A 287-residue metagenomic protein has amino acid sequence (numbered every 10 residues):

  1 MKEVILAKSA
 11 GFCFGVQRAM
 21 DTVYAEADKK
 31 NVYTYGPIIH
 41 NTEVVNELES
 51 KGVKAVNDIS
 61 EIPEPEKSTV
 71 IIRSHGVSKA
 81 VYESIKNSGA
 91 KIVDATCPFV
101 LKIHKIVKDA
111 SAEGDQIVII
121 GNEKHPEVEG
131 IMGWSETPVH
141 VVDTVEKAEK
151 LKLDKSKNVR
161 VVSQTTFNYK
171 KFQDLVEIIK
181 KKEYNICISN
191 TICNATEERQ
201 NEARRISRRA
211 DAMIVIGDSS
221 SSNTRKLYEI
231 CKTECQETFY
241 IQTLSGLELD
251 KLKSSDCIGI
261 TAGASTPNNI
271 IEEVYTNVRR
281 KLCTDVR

Functional and structural regions predicted by a protein language model:
M1-R287: The feature marks the mature, well-folded catalytic cores of soluble enzymes
